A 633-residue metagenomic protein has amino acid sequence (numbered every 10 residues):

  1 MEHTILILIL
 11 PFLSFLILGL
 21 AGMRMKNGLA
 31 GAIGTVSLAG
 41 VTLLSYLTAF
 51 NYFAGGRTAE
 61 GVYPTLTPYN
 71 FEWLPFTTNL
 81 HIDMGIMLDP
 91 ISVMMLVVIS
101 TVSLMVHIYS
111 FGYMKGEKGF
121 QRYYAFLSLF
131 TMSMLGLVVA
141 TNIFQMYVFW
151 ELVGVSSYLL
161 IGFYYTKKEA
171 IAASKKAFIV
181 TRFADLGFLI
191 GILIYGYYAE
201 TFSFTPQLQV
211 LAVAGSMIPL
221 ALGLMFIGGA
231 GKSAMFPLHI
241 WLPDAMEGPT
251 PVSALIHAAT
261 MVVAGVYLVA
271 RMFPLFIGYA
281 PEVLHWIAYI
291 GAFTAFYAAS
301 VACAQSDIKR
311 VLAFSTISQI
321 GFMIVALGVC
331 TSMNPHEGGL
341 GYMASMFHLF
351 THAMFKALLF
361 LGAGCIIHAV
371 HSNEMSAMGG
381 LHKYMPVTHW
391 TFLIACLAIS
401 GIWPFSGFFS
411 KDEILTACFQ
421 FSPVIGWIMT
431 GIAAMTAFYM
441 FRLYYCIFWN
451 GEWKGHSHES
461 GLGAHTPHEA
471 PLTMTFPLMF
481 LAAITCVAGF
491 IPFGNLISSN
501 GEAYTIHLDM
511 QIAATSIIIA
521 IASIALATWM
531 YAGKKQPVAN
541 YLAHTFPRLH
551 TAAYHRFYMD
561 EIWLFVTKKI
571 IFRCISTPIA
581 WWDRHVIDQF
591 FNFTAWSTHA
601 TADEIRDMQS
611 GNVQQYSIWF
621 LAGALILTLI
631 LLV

Functional and structural regions predicted by a protein language model:
M1-I9, M25-A32, L80-V98, G136-F149 (+7 more regions): Membrane-entry segments of alpha-helical transmembrane domains in multi-pass membrane proteins
E2-H3, A21-A125, Y197-G215, P219 (+5 more regions): Transmembrane helix-loop-helix hairpins at membrane boundaries of multipass inner-membrane proteins
L8-M23, L104, A230, A234 (+1 more regions): N-terminal signal-anchor/start-transfer transmembrane helix
N27-V41, A173-D185, H382-T391, H468-A482 (+1 more regions): Alpha-helical transmembrane segments and their helix-start/interface "positive-inside/aromatic belt" motifs in integral
T77-H81, M87, G494-Q511, A532-V633: Aromatic-capped, Gly/Pro-kinked transmembrane alpha-helices
M105-M146, V155-H465, F490: Hydrophobic transmembrane alpha-helices and their helix-loop junctions in integral membrane proteins
L397-F409, E413, L481-N500, T567 (+1 more regions): Alpha-helical transmembrane segments and their membrane-interface junctions in multi-pass membrane proteins
P467-A525: Hard-cation-handling environments
